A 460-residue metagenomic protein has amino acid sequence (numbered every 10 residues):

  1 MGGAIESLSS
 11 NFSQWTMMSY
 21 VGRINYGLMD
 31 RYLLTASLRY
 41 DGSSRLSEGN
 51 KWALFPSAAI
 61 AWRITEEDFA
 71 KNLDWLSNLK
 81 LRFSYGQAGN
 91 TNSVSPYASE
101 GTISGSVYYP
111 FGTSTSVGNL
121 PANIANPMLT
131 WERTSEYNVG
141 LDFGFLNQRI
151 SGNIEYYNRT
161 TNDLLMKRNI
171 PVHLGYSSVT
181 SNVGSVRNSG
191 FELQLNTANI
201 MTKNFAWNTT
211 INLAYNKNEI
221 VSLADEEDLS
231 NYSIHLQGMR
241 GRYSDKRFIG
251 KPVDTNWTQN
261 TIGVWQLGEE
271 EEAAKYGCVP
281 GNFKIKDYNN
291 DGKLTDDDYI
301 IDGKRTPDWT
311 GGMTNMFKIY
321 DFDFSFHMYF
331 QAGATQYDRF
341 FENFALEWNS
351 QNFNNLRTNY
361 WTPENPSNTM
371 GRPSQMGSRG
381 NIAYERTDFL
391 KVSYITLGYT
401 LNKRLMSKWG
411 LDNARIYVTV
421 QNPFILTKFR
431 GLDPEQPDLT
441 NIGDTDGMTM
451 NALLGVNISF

Functional and structural regions predicted by a protein language model:
M1-R247, Y384-F460: Extracellular/periplasmic, surface-exposed regions of secreted and cell-surface proteins
G2-I5, N119-P121, D291-D296, R372-G380: Short glycine/proline-rich turn/loop motifs
S43, Q331-I416, Q421: Extracytoplasmic gating/loop element in the C-terminal half of outer-membrane beta-barrel translocons and assembly
G184-P307, K318, Y329-A334, F340: Gram-negative outer-membrane beta-barrel transporters
Y320-D323: P-loop NTPase catalytic cores that bind/hydrolyze ATP
S325-H327: Short, conserved beta-strand edge motifs with alternating hydrophobic and charged residues
